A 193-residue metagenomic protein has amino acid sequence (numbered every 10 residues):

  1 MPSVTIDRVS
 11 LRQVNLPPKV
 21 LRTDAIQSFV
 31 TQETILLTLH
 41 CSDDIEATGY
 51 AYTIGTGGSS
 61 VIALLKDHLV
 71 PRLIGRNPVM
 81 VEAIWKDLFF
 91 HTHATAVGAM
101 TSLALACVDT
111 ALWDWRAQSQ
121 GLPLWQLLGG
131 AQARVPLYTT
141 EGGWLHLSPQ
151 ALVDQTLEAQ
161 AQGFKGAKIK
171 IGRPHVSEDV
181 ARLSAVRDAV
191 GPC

Functional and structural regions predicted by a protein language model:
M1-T38: Short, Gly/Pro- and small/polar-rich lid/capping loops
S3, R8-S10, H40-S119: Metal- or metallocofactor-binding catalytic centers and their adjacent structured scaffolds across diverse enzyme
R8, A83-D87, W125-G130, T139 (+1 more regions): Beta-strand segments within the central parallel beta-sheet cores of soluble alpha/beta enzyme folds
T34-L36, E46-T48, R134: A common structural microfeature
G75, L122, G130, P192-C193: Short, well-ordered coil loops that connect the C-terminus of an alpha-helix to the N-terminus of a beta-strand
T95, Q120-L145: N-terminal small/glycine-rich loop or linker at the start of catalytic domains across soluble metabolic enzymes
W113, P123-Q126, A151-L157: Short, charged beta->alpha transition segments
A133-C193: Metal-dependent enolase-superfamily TIM-barrel catalytic cores that perform enediolate-based chemistry
